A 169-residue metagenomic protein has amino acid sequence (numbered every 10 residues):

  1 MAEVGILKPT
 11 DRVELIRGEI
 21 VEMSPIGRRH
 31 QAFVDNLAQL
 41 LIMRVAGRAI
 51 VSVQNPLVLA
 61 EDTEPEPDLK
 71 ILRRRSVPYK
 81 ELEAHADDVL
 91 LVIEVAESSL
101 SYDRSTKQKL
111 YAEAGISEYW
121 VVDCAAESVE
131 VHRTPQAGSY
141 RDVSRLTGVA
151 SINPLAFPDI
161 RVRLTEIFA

Functional and structural regions predicted by a protein language model:
M1-A169: Gly/Pro/Ser/Thr-rich low-complexity, intrinsically disordered segments predominantly at protein N-termini
